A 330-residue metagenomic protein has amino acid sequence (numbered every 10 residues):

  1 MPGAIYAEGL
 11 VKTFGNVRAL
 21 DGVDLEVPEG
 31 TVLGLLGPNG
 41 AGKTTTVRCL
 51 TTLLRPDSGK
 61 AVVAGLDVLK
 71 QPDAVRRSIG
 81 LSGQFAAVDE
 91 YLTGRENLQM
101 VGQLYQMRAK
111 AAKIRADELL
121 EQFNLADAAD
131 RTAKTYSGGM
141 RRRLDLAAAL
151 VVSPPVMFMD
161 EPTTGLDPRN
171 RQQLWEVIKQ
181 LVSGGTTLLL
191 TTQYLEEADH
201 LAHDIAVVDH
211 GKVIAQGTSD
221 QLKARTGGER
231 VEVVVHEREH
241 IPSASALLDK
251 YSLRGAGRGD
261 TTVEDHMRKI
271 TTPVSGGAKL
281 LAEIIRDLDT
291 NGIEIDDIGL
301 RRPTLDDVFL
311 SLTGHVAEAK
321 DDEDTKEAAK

Functional and structural regions predicted by a protein language model:
M1-V11, H315-K330: ABC-family P-loop ATPase nucleotide-binding domain
G3-A7, K12-D209, A215: ABC transporter nucleotide-binding domains
K12, L25, V233-V235, T272 (+1 more regions): Preference for bulky hydrophobic residues occupying beta-strand positions in well-ordered beta-sheet regions
E176-S275: ABC transporter nucleotide-binding domain
S243-Y251, E283-I293: Generic non-transmembrane alpha-helical segments
G257, E294-R301: Conserved short beta-strand edge segments in small beta-sheet-based binding/regulatory domains
F309: Residue-level signature of catalytic and energy-coupling elements of molecular machines, predominantly ATP/GTP-dependent
